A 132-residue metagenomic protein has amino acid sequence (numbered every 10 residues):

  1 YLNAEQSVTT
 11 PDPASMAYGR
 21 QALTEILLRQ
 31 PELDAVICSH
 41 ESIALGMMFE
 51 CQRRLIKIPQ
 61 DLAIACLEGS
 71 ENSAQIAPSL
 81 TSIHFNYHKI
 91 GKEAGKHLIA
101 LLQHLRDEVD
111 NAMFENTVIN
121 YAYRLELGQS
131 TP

Functional and structural regions predicted by a protein language model:
Y1-P132: Bacterial carbohydrate/catabolite-sensing allosteric modules
